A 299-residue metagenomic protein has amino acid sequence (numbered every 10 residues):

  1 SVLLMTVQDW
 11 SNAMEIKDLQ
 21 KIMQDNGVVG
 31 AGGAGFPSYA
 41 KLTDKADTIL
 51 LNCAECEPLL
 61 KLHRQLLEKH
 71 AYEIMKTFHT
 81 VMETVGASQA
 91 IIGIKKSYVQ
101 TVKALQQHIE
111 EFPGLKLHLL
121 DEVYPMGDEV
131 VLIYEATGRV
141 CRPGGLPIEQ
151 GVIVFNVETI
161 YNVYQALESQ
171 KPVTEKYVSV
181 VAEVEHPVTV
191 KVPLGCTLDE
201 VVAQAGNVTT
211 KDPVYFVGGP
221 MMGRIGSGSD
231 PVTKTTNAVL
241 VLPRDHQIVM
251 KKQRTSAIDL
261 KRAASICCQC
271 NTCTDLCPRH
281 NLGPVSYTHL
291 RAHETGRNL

Functional and structural regions predicted by a protein language model:
S1, V7-A136, R297: Iron-sulfur-cluster electron-transfer modules
G33-S38, Y164-A166, E200-A203, G218-G228: Glycine-rich, charged/polar anion/phosphate-binding loops that engage phosphate groups from diverse ligands
E57-R64, E68, V173-Y177, E183 (+4 more regions): Conserved mixed alpha/beta catalytic, RNA-binding, or beta-rich assembly cores of soluble enzyme, regulatory
E83-T84, N281-Y287: Extended amphipathic alpha-helical segments enriched in small hydrophobics
V85-I92, T209-G218, C277: Flexible, glycine/charged-enriched surface loops at secondary-structure junctions
I91, K96-L198, Q204-T209, G219: Hydrophobic alpha-helical positions that pack around
K261-P284, R297: Cysteine-centered iron-sulfur cluster-binding motifs in ferredoxin-type domains/subunits of redox enzymes
T288-G296: Conserved small/polar residues in nucleotide/adenosyl-binding loops
